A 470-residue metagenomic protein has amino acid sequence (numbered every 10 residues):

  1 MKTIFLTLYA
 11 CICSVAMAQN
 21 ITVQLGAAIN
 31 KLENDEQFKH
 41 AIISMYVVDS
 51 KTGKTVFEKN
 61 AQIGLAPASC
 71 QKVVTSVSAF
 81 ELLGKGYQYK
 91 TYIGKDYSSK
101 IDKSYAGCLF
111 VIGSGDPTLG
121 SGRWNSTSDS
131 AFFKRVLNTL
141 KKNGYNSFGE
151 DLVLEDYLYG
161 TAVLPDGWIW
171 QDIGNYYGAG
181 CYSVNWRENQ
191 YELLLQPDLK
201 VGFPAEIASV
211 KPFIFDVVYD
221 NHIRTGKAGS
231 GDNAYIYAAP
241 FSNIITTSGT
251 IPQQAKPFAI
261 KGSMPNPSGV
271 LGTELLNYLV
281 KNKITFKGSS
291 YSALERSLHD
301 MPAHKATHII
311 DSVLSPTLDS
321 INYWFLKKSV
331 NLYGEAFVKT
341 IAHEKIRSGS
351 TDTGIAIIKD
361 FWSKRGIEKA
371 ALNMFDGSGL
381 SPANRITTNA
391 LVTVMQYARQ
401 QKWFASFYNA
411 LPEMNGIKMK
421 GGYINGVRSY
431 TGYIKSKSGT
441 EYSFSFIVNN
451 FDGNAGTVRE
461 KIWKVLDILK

Functional and structural regions predicted by a protein language model:
M1-V23: Bacterial Sec-dependent N-terminal signal peptides
Q19-K51, T55-I63, K134-G144, I468: Beta-lactamase-like hydrolase cores
L32, L82-E368: Conserved serine DD-peptidase/penicillin-binding transpeptidase domain and beta-lactam-recognizing active-site
S44-V48, V56-E58, T75, Y92-G94 (+7 more regions): Soluble periplasmic/extracytoplasmic beta-strand elements of cell-envelope proteins
G53, K72-A79, L152, V184 (+6 more regions): Residue-level preference for non-acidic, small/hydrophobic
V56-K59, A131, V313-P316, K328-N331 (+1 more regions): Small-residue-rich helix-loop
E58-S78, L82: Short active-site loop at a secondary-structure junction that contains or immediately precedes the catalytic residue(s)
K59-L65, K261-G262, L380-S381: A short glycine/serine-rich beta->alpha loop
